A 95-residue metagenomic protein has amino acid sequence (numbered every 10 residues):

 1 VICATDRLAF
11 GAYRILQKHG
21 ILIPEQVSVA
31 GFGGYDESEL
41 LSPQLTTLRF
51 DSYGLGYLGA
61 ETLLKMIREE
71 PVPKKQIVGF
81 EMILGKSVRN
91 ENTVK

Functional and structural regions predicted by a protein language model:
I2-V94: Flexible loop/turn connectors
